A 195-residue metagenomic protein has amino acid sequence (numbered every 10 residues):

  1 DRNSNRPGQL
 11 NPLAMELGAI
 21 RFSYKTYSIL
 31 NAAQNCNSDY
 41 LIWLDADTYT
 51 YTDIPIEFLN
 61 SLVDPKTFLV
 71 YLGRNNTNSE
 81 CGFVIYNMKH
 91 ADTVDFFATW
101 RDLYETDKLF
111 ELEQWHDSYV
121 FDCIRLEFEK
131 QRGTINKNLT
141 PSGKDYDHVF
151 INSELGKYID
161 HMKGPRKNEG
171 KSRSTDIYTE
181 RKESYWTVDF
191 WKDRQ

Functional and structural regions predicted by a protein language model:
D1, I42-L44, N87-T93: An acidic intrinsically disordered interaction segment
D1-C36: Active-site-proximal specificity loops/subdomain of glycosyltransferases
M15-A19, T48, E111: Short, charged/polar micro-motifs that form catalytic or ligand-binding hotspots
S23-G73: GT-A fold catalytic core of metal-dependent nucleotide-sugar glycosyltransferases, centered on the diacidic
S28, S38, F83-I85, I159: Conserved hydrophobic/aromatic beta-strand scaffold that supports enzyme active sites
Y51-S118: Conserved catalytic core of nucleotide-sugar-dependent glycosyltransferases
K89-Q195: Catalytic core and acceptor-binding pocket of nucleotide-sugar-dependent glycosyltransferases
